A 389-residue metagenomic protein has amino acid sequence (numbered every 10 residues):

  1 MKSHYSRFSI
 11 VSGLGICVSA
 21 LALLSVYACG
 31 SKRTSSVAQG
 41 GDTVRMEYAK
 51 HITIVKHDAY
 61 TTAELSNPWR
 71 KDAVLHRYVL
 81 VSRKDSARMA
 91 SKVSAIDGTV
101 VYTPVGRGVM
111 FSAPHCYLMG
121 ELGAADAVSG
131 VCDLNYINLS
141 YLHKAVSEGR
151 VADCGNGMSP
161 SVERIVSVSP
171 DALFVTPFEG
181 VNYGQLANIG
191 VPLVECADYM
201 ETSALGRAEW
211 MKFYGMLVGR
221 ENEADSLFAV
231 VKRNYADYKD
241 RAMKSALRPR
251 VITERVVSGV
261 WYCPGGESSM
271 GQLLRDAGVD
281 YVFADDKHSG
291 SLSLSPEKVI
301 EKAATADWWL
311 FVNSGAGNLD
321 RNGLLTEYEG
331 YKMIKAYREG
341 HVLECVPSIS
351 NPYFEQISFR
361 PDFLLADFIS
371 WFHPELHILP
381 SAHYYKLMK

Functional and structural regions predicted by a protein language model:
M1-S35, F368: Bacterial Sec-dependent N-terminal signal peptides
C29-C116, E223-I252, N351, W371 (+1 more regions): Bacterial Sec-exported substrate-binding components of ABC uptake systems
W69-V166, A172-F178: A short, structured surface patch at a secondary-structure boundary
A124, I189-V191, A277, R338: Short, structured coil segments at secondary-structure junctions
R150, S161, D171-V260, A284-D285 (+3 more regions): Extracytoplasmic substrate-binding proteins
E163-V166, G184, E297: Alpha-helical segments flanking ligand/cofactor-binding loops in enzyme cores
R233, Y238-L325: Flexible, glycine-rich surface segments
N313-E344: C-terminal hydrophobic structural anchor segments that stabilize assembly/packing rather than catalytic chemistry
